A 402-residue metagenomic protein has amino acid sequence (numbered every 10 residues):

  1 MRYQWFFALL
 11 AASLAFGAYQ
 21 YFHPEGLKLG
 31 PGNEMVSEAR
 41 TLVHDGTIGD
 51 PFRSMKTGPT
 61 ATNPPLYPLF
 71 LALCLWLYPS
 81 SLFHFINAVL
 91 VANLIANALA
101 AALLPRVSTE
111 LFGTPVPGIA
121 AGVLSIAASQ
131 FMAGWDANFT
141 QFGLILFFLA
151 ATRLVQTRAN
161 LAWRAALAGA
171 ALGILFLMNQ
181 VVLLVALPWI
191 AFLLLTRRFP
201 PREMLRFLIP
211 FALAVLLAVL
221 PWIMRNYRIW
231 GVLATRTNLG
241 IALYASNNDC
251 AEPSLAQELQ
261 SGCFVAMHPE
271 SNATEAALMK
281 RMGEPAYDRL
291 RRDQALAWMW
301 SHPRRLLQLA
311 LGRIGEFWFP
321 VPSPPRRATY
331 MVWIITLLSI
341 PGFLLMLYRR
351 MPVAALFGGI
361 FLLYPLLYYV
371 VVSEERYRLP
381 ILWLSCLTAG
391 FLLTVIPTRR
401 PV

Functional and structural regions predicted by a protein language model:
G32-P59, L66-L69, L73-C74, D249-G262: Extracytosolic helix-loop segments that constitute the early lumenal/periplasmic catalytic or substrate-binding loops
P65-P68, L82-A100, A121-Q141, A150 (+3 more regions): Aromatic- and kink-enriched transmembrane "portal" helix at the membrane-lumen/periplasm boundary that abuts
F83, A101-A127, Q141-F142, R158-W163 (+1 more regions): Transmembrane-helix signature of polytopic, membrane-embedded enzymes that assemble or transfer cell-envelope glycans
F83-A88, L290-D293, A297-F357: Membrane-interface anchor segments at the N-terminal boundary of transmembrane helices in multi-pass membrane enzymes
A88-F112, L146-A150, L337-L344: Transmembrane-helix motifs of polytopic, lipid-linked glycan transferases
G122, I126, W163-N179, I190 (+1 more regions): Membrane-interface alpha helices of multi-pass inner-membrane proteins
F147-L167, L175, L193-F199, L393-I396 (+1 more regions): Membrane-interface transmembrane helices that cradle and orient dolichyl/undecaprenyl
W230, A234-L311: Membrane-proximal stem/loop segments at transmembrane-domain junctions that anchor or position
